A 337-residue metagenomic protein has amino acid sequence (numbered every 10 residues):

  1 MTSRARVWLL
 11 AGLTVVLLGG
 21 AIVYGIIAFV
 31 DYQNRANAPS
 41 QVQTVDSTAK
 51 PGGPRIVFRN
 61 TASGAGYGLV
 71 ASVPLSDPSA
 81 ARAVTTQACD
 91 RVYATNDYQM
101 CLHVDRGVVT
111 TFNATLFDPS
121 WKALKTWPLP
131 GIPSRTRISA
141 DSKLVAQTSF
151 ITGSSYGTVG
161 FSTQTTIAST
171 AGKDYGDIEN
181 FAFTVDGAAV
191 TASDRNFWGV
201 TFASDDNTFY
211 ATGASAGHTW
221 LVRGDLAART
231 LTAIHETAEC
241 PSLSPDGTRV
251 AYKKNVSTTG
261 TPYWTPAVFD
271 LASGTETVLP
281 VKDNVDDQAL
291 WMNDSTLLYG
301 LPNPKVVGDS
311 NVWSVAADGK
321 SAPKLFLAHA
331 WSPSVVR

Functional and structural regions predicted by a protein language model:
T2-R337: Sequence signature of WD/YWTD-type beta-propeller architectures
